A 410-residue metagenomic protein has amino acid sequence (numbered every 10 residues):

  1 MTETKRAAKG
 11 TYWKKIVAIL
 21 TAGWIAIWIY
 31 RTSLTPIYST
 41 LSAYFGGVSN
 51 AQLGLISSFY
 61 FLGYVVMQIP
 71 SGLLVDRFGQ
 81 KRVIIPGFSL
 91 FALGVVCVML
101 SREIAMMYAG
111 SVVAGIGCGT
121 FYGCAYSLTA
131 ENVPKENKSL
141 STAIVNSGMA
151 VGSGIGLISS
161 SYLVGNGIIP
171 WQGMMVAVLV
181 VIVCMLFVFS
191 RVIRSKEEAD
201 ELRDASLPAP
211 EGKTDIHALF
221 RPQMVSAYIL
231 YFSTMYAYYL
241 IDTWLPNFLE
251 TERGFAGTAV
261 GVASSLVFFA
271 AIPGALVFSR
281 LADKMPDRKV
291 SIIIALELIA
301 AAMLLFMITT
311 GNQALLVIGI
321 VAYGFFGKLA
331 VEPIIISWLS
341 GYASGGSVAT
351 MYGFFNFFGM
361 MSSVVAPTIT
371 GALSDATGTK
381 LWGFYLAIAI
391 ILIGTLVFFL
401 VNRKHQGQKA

Functional and structural regions predicted by a protein language model:
L34-T35, P222-A275, I336: Extracytoplasmic gate region of multi-pass secondary transporters
V66-I104: Conserved MFS/SLC helix-loop-helix module at the cytosolic interface between two early adjacent transmembrane helices
M67-G79, A275-D287, S374: Helix-to-loop junctions at the C-terminal end of transmembrane segments in multipass secondary transporters
R77-G87, D283-E297: Cytoplasmic membrane-interface "Motif A"-like loop-to-helix N-cap segments of 12-TM Major Facilitator Superfamily
G110-V151: Cytoplasmic helix-loop-helix junction between adjacent transmembrane helices in 12-TM secondary transporters
V145-I193: Helix-loop-helix hairpin linking two adjacent transmembrane segments in secondary transporters
R191-T214, Q408-A410: Flexible cytoplasmic inter-helical loops of multi-pass small-molecule transporters
R288-I335: C-terminal transmembrane helical hairpin of 12-TM major facilitator-type secondary transporters
